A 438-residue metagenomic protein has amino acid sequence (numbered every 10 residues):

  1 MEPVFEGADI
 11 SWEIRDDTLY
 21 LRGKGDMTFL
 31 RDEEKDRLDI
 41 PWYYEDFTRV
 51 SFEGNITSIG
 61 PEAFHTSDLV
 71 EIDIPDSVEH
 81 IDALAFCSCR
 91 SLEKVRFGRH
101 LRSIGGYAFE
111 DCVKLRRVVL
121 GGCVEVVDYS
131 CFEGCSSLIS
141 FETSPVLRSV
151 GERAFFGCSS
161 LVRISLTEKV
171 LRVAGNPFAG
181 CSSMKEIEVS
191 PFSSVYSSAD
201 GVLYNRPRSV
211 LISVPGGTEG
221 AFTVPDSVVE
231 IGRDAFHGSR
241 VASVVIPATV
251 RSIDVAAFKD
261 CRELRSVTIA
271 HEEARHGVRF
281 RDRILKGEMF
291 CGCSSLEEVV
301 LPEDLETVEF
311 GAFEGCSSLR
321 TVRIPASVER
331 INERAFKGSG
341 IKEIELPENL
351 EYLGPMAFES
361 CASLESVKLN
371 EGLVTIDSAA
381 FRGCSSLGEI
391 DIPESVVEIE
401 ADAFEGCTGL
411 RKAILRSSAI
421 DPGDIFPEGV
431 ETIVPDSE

Functional and structural regions predicted by a protein language model:
M1, V189-P191, A379: Intrinsically disordered, low-complexity segments enriched in polar/charged residues with Gly/Pro, especially when
M1-L19: The feature captures the LRR N-terminal capping module
R15-D26, E45-S58, S67-H80, R90-S103 (+14 more regions): Structural signature of tandem-repeat unit edges
F29-Y43: Short Gly/aromatic-enriched secondary-structure transition segments
G60-A63, D82-A85, G105-A108, D128-C131 (+11 more regions): Consensus positions within tandem repeat domains that build extended binding/scaffold surfaces
D424: Short, mixed-charge aromatic SLiMs
P427: Conserved, function-critical positions that sit in or immediately flank catalytic and ligand-binding motifs
